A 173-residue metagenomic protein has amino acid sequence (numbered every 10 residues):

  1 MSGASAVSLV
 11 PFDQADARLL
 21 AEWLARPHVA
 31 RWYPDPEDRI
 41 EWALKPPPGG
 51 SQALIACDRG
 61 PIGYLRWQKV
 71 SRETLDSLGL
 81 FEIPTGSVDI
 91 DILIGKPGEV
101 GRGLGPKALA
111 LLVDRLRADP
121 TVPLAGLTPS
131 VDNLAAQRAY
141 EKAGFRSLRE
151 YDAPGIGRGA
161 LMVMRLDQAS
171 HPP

Functional and structural regions predicted by a protein language model:
V7-L20: A short beta-loop-alpha structural element at the N-terminal edge of CoA-dependent acyl/N-acetyltransferase catalytic
P27-K45: Conserved GNAT-fold acetyl-CoA-binding loop/helix
W42-E99, P106, R115, D167-S170: Acetyl-CoA-dependent GNAT
P106-K107, V131-R149: Conserved active-site alpha-helix within GNAT-family acetyltransferase domains
L109-R117, E141: A conserved short alpha-helix in the GNAT/GCN5 acetyltransferase fold that borders and helps form the acetyl-CoA
A118-T128: Conserved GNAT acetyl-CoA-binding A-motif
L127-Q137, P154-R158: Conserved beta-strand-loop-alpha-helix junction that forms the acyl-donor binding cleft
